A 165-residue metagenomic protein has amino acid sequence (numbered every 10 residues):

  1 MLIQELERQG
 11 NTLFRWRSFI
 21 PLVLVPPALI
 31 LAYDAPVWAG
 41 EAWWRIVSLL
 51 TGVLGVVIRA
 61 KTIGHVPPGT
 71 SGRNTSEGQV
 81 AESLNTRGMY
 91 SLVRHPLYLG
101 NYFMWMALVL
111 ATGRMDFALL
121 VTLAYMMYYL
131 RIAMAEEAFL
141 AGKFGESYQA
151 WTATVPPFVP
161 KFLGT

Functional and structural regions predicted by a protein language model:
M1-R87, F103-T165: Membrane-anchoring alpha-helices and their flanking helix-loop junctions
G88-S91, H95-G100: Glycine-rich acyl-CoA binding loop
